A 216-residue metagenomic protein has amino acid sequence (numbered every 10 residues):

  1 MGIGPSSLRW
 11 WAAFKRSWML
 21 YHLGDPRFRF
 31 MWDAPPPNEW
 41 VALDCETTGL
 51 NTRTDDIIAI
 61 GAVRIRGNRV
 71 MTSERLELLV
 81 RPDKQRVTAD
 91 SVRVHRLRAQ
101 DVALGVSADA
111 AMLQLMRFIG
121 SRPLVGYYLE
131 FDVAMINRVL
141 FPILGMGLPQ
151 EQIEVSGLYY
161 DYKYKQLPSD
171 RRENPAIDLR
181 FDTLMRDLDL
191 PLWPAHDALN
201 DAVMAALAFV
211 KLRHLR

Functional and structural regions predicted by a protein language model:
M1-S6, R16-W18: Long, acidic (Asp/Glu-rich), low-complexity accessory segments flanking structured domains
W11-A13, S17-P149, P175-H196: Conserved non-catalytic scaffold segment of RNase H-like nuclease domains
T47-G49, G157, M204: Short, glycine/acidic-enriched loop or turn micro-motifs at the edges of active sites
L50-T52, Y160, L207: Conserved protein kinase catalytic core
I153-E173: Short alpha-helix plus adjacent loop in nuclease-associated cores
P168, F181-L184, F209: Long, low-complexity hydrophobic alpha-helices enriched in A/L/V/I and glycine
N200-A208: Acidic, divalent-metal-coordinating active-site segment for phosphoryl/phosphodiester hydrolysis, typified by short
R213-R216: The feature marks non-catalytic terminal segments
